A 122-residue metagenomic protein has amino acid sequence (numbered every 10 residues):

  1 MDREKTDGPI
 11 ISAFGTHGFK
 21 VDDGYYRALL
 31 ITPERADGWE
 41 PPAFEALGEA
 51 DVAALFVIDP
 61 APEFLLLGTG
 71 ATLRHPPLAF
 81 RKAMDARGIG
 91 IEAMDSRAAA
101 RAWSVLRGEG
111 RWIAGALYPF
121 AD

Functional and structural regions predicted by a protein language model:
M1-A50, G108-G115, P119-D122: Non-catalytic interface/targeting segments
E4-K5, A28-E34, L55-I58, L78-A83: Generic detector of short, locally flexible boundary/turn motifs and exposed helical patches
G24, V52-A53, A71-H75: Short hydrophobic/aromatic-rich motifs at helix boundaries and adjacent loops
L47-D59: A short, acidic, amphipathic alpha-helical segment used as a generic capping/interface helix at domain edges
D59-M94: Mid-chain, well-packed structural core segment of small domains
S96-R101: Short acidic loop-to-helix transition motifs that present clustered carboxylates
A102-R107: Glycine-rich, charge-decorated loop segments at or immediately adjacent to ligand/cofactor-binding or catalytic sites
